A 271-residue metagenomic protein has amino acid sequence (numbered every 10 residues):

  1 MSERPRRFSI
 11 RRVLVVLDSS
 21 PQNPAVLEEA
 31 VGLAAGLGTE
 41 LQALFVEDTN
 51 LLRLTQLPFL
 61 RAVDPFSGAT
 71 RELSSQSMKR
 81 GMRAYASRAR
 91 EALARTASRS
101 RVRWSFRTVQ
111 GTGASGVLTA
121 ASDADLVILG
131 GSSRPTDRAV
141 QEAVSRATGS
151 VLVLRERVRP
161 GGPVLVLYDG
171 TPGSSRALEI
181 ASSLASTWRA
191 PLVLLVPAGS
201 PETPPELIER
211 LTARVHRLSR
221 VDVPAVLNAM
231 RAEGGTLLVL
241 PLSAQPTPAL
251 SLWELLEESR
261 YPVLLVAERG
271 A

Functional and structural regions predicted by a protein language model:
S2-E72, R146, R159-R220, P224-A225 (+3 more regions): Small/aliphatic-rich secondary-structure junction motif
S9, N23, L27-E29, F106 (+3 more regions): Gly/Ser-rich helix-loop-strand patches that form or flank binding pockets for ribonucleotide-derived cofactors
P21, A84-S87, T108-G111, R134 (+4 more regions): Conserved phosphate-coordination/catalytic loops
T70-R80: Short glycine/proline- and acidic residue-enriched helix-loop micro-motifs that form flexible lids or anion-recognition
M78-T96, S100-V102: Ordered, amphipathic secondary-structure segments that act as subunit-interaction surfaces in large macromolecular
A97-S105, E209-H216: A short helix-to-beta-strand connector/capping loop
